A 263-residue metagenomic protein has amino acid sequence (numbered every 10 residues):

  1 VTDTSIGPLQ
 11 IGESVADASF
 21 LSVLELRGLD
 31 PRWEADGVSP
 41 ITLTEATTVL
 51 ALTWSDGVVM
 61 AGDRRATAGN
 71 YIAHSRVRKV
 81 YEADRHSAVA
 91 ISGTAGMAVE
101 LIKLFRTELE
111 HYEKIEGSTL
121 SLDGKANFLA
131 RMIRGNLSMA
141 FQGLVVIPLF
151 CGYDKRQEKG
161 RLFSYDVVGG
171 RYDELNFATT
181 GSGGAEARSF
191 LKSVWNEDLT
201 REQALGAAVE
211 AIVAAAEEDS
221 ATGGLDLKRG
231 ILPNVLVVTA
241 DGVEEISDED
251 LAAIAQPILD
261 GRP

Functional and structural regions predicted by a protein language model:
V1-P263: Long, low-complexity N-terminal extensions
